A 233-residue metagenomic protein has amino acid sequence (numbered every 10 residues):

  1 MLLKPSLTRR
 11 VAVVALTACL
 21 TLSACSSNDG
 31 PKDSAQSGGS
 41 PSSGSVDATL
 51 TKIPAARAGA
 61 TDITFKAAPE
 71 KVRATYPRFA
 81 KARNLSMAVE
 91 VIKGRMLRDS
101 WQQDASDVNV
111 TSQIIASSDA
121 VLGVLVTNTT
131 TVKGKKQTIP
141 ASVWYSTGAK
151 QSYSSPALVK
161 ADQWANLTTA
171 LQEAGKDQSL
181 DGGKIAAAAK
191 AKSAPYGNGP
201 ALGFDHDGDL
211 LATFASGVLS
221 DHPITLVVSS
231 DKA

Functional and structural regions predicted by a protein language model:
L2-A233: Compositionally biased intrinsically disordered regions enriched in Thr/Gly
